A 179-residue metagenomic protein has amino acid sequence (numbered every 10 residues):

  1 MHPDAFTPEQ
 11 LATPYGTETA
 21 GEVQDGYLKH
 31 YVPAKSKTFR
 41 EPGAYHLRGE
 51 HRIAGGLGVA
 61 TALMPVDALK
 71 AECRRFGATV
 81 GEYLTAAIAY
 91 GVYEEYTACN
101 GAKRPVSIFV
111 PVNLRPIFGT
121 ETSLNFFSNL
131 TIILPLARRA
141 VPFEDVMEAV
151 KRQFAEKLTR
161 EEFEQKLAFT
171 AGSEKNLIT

Functional and structural regions predicted by a protein language model:
H2-D67: Non-catalytic, low-complexity flexible loops and terminal extensions
P3, A86-A89, F169: Short acidic/histidine-centered micro-motifs embedded in hydrophobic/aromatic stretches that mark compact functional
F6, Y15, Y27, Y31 (+5 more regions): Sequence-level detector for tyrosine residue identity
F6-T7, A12, K70, L84-T85 (+1 more regions): Generic structural signal for individual residues within well-ordered alpha-helical segments across diverse proteins
T7, A12-G16, P65, T79 (+3 more regions): Alpha-helix initiation/capping motif
T13, T17, G21, E82 (+1 more regions): Generic detection of long, well-ordered alpha-helical segments
Y45-R115: Gly/Ser/Thr-rich phosphate-binding loops and adjoining beta-strand/alpha-helix segments that form adenosine-phosphate
T61, K70, Y93-T179: Acyl-thioester-dependent acyl-group transfer interface
